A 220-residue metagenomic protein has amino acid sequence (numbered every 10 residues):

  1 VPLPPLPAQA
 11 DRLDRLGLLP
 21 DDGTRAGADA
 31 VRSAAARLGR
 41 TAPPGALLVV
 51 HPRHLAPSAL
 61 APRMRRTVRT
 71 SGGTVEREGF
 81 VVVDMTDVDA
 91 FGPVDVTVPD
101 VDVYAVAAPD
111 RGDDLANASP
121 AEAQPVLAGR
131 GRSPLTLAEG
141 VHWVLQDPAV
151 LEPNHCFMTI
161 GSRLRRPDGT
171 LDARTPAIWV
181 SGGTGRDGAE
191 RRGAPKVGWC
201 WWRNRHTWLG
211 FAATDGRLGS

Functional and structural regions predicted by a protein language model:
V1-S133, G140-S220: A binding-site-centric feature that preferentially detects glycan-recognition modules on secreted/surface proteins
